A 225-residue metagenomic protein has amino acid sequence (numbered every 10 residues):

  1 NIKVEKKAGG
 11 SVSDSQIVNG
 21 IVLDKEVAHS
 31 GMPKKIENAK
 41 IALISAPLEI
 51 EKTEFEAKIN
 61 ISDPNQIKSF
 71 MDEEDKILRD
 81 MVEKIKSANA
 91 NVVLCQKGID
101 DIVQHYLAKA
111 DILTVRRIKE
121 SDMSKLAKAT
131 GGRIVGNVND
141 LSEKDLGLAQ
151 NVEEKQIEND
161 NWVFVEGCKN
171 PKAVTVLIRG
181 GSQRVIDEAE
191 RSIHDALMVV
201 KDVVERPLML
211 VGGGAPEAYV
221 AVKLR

Functional and structural regions predicted by a protein language model:
N1-R225: Core, soluble structural subunits of large cytosolic macromolecular machines
